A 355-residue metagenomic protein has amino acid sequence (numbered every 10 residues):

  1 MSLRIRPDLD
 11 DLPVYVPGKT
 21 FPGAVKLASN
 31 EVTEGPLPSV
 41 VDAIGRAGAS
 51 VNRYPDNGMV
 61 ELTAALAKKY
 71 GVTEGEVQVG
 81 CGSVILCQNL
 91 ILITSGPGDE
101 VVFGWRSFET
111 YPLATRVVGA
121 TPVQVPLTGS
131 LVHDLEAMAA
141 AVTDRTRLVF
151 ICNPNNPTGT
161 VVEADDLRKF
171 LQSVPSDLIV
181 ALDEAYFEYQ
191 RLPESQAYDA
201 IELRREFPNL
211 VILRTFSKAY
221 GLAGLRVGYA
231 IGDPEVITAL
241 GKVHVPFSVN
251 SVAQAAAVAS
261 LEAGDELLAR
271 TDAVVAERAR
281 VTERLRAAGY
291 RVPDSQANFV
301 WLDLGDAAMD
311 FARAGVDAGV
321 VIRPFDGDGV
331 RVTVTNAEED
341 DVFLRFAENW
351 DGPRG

Functional and structural regions predicted by a protein language model:
M1-R53, R354: N-terminal "arm"/small-domain region of PLP-dependent enzymes with the aminotransferase-like
P55, M59-E100, V118: Phosphate-binding glycine-rich loop
I93-I151: PLP-dependent aminotransferase-like
R116, H133-D144, P157-V180, E184-A219: Active-site pre-lysine segment of PLP-dependent enzymes
P122-P126, L148-P154, V180-E184, P293-S295 (+1 more regions): Short beta-strands and strand-loop turn motifs
N209-R286, Y290-P293: PLP-dependent aminotransferase class I/II
V274-V275, R284-A318, V334: Conserved PLP-binding catalytic core of the aspartate aminotransferase-like
R313-G355: PLP-dependent enzyme catalytic core of the Aspartate aminotransferase-like
